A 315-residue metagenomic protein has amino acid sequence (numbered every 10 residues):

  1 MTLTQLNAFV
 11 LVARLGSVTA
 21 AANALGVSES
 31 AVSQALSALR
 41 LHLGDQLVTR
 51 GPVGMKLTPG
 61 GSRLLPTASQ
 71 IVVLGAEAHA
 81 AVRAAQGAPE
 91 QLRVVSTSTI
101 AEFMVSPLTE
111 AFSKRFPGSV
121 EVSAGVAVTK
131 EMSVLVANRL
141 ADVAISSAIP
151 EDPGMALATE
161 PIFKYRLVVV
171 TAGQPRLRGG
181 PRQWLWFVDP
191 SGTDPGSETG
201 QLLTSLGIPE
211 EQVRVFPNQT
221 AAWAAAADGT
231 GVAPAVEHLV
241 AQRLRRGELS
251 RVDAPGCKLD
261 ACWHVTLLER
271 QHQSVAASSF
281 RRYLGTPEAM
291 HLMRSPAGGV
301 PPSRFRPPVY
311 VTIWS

Functional and structural regions predicted by a protein language model:
V10-S28: Short helix-boundary/capping micro-motifs
R40-P59: A short LG(V/I)-centered, amphipathic sequence patch enriched for acidic residue(s) preceding the LG motif
H42-L43, L64-Q86: Alpha-helical linker/hinge and terminal dimerization helices associated with HTH transcriptional regulators
P89-D152: Central regulatory/effector-binding core of bacterial HTH transcription factors
A127-M132, L140, S147, G207-V252 (+2 more regions): Hydrophobic hinge/microswitch elements
A127-W184, L239, I313-W314: Acidic, Gly/Pro-rich loop/turn segments at junctions of secondary structure
L177, D253-P308, W314: A late-sequence structural motif
R182-P209, S274, M290-G298: Secondary-structure junction motif
